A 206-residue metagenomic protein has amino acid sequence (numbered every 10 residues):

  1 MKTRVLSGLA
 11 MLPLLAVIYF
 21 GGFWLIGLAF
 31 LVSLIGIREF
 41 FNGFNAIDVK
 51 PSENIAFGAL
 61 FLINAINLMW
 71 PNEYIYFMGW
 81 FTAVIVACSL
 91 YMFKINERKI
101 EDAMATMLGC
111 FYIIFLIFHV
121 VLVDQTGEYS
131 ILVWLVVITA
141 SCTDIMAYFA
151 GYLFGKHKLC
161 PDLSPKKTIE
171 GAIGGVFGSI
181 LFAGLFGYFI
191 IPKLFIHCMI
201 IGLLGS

Functional and structural regions predicted by a protein language model:
M1-T168, A172-G202: Membrane-embedded alpha-helical bundles of polytopic integral membrane proteins
L204-S206: Transmembrane alpha-helix interface/packing and boundary motifs in multi-pass membrane proteins, characterized by
